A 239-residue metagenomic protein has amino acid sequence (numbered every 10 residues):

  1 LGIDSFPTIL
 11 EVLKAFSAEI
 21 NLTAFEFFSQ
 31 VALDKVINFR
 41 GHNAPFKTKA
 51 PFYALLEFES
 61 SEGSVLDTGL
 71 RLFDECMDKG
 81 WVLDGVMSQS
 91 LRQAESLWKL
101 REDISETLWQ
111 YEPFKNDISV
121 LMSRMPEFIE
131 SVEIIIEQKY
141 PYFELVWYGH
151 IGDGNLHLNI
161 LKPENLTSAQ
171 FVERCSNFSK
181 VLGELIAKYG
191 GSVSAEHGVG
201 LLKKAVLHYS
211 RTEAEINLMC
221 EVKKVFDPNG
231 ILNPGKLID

Functional and structural regions predicted by a protein language model:
L1-D239: Noncatalytic alpha-helical scaffold of FAD-dependent oxidoreductases
